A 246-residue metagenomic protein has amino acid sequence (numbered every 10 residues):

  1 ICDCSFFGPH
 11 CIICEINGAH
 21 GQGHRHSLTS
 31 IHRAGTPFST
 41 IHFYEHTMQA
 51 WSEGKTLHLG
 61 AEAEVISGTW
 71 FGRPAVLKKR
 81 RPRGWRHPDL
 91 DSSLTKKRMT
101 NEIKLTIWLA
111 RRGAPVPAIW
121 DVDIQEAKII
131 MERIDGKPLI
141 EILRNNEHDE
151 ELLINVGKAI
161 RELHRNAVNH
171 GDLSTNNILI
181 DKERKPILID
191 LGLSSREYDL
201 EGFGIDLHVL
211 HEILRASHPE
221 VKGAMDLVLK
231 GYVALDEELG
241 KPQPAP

Functional and structural regions predicted by a protein language model:
C2-C4, C11-C14: Cysteine-centered motifs
Y44-L59, G72, N155, E183 (+1 more regions): Regulatory N- and C-terminal appendages and interdomain linkers associated with kinase/kinase-like NTP transferase
G54-T56, A61-M99: ATP-binding glycine-rich loop module of kinase domains
S92-W108, R112: The N-lobe alphaC helix and its flanking beta3-alphaC-beta4 segment of protein kinase-like domains, centered on
W108-R112, I140-N176, D181, L207 (+1 more regions): Conserved kinase catalytic-core helix
P117-L153: Conserved structural core of kinase catalytic domains
I187, L191-P246: C-lobe/activation-segment region of protein kinase-like
